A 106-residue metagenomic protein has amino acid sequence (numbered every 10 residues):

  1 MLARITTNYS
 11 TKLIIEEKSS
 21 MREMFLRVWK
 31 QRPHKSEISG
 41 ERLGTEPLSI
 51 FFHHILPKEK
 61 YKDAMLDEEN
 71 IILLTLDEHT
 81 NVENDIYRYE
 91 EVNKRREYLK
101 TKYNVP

Functional and structural regions predicted by a protein language model:
M1-M24, R42, T101-P106: A boundary/linker detector
A3, M21, Q31, K94-R95: Short, intrinsically disordered low-complexity segments
A3-S10, P57, D67, T75: Alpha-helix initiation/capping motif
I14, K30, H34, V92-K94 (+1 more regions): Short linear sequence elements within intrinsically disordered, low-complexity coil regions
S20-F51: Short cysteine-rich loop/turn motifs with clustered Cys
G40-I71: Histidine-centered nuclease catalytic patch
E59-L73, D77-P106: Polybasic, low-complexity binding patches
